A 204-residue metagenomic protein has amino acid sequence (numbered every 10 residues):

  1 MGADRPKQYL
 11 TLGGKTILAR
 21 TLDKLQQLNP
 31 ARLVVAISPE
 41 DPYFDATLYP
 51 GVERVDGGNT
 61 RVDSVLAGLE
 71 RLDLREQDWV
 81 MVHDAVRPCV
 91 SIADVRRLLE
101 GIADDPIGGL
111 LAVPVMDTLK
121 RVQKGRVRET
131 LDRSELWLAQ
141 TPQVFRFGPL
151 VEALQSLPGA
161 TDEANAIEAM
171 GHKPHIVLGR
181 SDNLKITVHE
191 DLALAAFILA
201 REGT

Functional and structural regions predicted by a protein language model:
M1-E40, G51: N-terminal glycine-rich phosphate-binding loop and ensuing alpha1 helix
L18, G68, H83-D84, P114 (+2 more regions): Residue-level signal for inorganic ion chemistry
P30, Q77, D105-G108, H172 (+1 more regions): Short, high-confidence coil segments that cap the C-terminus of an alpha-helix and link into the following beta-strand
V35, V82, L110-L111: Structural beta-sheet core signal
E40-A46: Short, charged/polar "capping" segments at the starts of alpha-helices and the immediately preceding loops
L48-W79: Short phosphate-binding loop-to-helix
C89-L178, T204: Conserved core of the sugar-phosphate nucleotidyltransferase
N183-T204: Hydrophobic helical membrane-anchoring modules
